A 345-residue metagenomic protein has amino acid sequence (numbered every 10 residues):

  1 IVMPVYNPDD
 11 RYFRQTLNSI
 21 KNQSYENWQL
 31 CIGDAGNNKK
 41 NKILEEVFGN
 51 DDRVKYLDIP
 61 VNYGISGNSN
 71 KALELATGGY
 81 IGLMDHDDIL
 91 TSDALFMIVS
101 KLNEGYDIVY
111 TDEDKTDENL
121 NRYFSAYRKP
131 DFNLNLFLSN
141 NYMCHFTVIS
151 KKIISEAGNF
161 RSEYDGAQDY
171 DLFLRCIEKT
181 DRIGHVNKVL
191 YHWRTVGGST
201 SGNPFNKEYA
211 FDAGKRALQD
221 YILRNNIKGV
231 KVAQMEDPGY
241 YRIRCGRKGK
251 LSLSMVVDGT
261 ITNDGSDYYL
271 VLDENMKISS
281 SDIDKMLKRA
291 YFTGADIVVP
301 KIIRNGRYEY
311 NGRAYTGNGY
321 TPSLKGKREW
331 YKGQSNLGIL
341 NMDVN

Functional and structural regions predicted by a protein language model:
I1-P8, T16, Q23, G33-A35 (+1 more regions): A conserved hydrophobic helix/loop-capping motif in glycosyltransferases and polysaccharide synthases
L17-N27, K248: Short, acidic, metal-binding catalytic loop of nucleotide-sugar glycosyltransferases
D34-L44, V61, G259: A conserved acidic beta->alpha catalytic loop
I59-A76, T260-I261: Glycine-rich, basic loop-to-helix element that forms the pyrophosphate-binding segment of sugar-nucleotide handling
I81, Y269: Short aromatic/hydrophobic "clamp" motif used to bind/position activated sugar donors
I89, D93-Y123, M276-G319: Conserved donor NDP-sugar-binding/catalytic core segment of glycosyltransferases
N121-Y142, P300, R313-N345: Short, flexible, basic/aromatic active-site loop/helix in glycosyltransferases
D165-L172: Acidic donor-binding loop at a coil-to-helix junction in glycosyltransferase catalytic cores that engages
